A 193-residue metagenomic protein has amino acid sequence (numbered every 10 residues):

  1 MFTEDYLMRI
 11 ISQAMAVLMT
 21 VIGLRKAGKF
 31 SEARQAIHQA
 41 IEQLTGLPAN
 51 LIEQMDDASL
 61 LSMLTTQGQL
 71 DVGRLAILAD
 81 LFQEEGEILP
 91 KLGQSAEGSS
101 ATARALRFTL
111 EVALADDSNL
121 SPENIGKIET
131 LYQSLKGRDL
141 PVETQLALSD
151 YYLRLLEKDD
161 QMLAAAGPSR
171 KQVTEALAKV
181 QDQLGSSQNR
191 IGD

Functional and structural regions predicted by a protein language model:
M1-L78, F82-E85, K91-L92, A103-E111 (+2 more regions): N-terminal alpha-helical interaction modules that lie
E97, L114-L146: Charged, well-structured binding/catalytic surfaces in domain cores that contact anionic ligands
